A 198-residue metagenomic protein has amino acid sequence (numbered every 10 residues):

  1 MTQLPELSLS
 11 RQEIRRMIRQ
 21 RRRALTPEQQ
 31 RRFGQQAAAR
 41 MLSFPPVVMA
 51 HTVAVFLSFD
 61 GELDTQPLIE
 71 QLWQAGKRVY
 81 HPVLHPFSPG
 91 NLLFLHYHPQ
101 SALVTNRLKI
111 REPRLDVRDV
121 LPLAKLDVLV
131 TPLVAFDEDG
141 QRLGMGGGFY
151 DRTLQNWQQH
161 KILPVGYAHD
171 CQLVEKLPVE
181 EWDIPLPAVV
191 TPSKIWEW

Functional and structural regions predicted by a protein language model:
M1-L9, Q20, R114, A124-L129 (+2 more regions): Surface-exposed, charge/polar-rich loops and edge strands
T2-K125: N-terminal active-site beta-alpha-beta segment that forms phosphate/nucleotide-binding and substrate-recognition loops
V55-L57, T131-P132, T191: Redox-cofactor binding/interface segments in oxidoreductases and associated redox assembly factors
F59-G61, V134-E138: Short glycine-rich anion-binding loops that position phosphate/pyrophosphate groups of nucleotides and phosphorylated
D119, R142-L143: Short capping loops/turns at secondary-structure boundaries
